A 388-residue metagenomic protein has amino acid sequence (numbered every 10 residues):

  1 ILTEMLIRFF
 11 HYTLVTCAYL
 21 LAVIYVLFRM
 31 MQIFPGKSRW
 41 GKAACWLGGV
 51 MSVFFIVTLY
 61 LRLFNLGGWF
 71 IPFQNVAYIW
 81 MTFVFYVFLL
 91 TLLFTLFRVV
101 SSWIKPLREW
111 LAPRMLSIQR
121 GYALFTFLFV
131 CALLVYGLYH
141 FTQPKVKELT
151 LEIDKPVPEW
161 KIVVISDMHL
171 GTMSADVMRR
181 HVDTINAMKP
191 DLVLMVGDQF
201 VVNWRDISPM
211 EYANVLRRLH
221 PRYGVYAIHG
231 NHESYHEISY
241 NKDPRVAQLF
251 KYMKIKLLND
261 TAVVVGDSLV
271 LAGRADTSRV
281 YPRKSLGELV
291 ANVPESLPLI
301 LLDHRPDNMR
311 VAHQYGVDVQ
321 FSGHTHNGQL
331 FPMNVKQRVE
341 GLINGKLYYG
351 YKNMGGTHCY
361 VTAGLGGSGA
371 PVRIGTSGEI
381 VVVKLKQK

Functional and structural regions predicted by a protein language model:
I1-T142: Non-catalytic terminal accessory segments
L133-L134, E148, N259: Short structured motifs
F141-P156: Alpha-helical transmembrane signal-anchor/signal-peptide segments
E152-K388: Soluble catalytic domains of enzymes that build or remodel membrane lipids, polysaccharides, and related
